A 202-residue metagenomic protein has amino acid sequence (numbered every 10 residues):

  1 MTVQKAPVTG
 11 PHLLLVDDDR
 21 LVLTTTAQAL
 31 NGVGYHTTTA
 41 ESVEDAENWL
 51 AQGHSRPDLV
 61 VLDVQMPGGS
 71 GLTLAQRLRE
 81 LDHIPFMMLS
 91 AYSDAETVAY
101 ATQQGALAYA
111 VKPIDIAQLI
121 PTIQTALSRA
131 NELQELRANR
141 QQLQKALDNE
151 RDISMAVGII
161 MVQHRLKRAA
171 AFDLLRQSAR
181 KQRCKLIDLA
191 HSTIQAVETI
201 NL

Functional and structural regions predicted by a protein language model:
P7-V22, T26-L30, V60: Conserved acidic segment of CheY-like receiver
T39-L59: Acidic, metal-coordinating helix/loop segments flanking the phosphotransfer/catalytic sites of two-component signaling
E41-S42, G68-T73: Acidic catalytic/metal-coordinating carboxylates
E47-N48, L72-H83: Short amphipathic alpha-helix used as the core "switch/output" element in two-component signaling
L62-D63, S90: Active-site residues of response regulator receiver
E96, I114-I123: C-terminal output helix
N131-E132, A138-L202: C-terminal output/effector regions of signal-responsive regulators
